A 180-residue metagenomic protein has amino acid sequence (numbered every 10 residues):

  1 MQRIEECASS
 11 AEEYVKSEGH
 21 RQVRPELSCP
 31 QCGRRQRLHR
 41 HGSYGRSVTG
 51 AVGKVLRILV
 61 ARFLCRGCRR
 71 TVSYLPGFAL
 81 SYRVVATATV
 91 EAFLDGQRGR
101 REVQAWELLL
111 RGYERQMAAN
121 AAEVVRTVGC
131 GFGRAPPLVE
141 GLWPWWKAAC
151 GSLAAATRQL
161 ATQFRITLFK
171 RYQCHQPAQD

Functional and structural regions predicted by a protein language model:
M1-L80: Short, conserved DNA-binding cores of transcription-related domains
Q2-Y14, R21-R24, R40, A135-D180: Intrinsically disordered, low-complexity regulatory regions of eukaryotic nuclear gene-regulatory proteins
E18, V48, Q97, M117 (+2 more regions): Generic alpha-helical secondary structure signal
R66-A156, L160, Q179: Short, positively charged, Gly/Tyr-enriched micro-motifs that form contact patches at catalytic or ligand/partner
